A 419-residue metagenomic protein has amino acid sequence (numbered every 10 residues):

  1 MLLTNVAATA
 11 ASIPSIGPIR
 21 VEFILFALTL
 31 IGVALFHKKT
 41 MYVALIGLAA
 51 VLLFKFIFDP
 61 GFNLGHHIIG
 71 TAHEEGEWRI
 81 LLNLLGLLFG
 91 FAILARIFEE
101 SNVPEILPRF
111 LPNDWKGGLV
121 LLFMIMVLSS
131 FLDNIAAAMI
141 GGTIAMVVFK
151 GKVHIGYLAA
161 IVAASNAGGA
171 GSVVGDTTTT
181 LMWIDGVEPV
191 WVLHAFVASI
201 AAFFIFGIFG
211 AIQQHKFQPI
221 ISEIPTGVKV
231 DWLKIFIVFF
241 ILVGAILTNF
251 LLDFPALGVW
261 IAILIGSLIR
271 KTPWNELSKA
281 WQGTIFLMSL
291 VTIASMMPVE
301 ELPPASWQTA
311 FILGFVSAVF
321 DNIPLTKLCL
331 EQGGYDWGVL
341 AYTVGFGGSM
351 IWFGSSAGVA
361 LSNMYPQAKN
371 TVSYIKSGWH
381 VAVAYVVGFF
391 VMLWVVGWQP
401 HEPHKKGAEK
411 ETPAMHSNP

Functional and structural regions predicted by a protein language model:
M1-S12, G61-A72, L302-P303, G378-W379 (+1 more regions): Low-complexity, proline/glycine-enriched hydrophobic segments characteristic of transmembrane helices
A11-P18, L35-H37, L64-N83, P112 (+6 more regions): Interfacial loop-to-helix junctions that mark the boundaries of transmembrane helices in multi-pass membrane
G17-E22, I80-L84, F110-F123, F149-A159 (+3 more regions): Membrane-interfacial loop-to-helix junctions in multi-pass transporters
I19-L30, H37-N63, L81-I93, K234-L242 (+2 more regions): Hydrophobic mid-bilayer segments of alpha-helices in multi-pass membrane transport proteins, especially secondary
F91-R96, M124-A137, A164-S172, A198-G210 (+1 more regions): Helix-loop-helix module between adjacent transmembrane segments
E100-V103, G151-I155, A159, G171-S172 (+3 more regions): Juxtamembrane and boundary regions of transmembrane helices in multi-pass small-molecule transporters and channels
G117-A170, L181-D185, K327-Y342, Q367 (+2 more regions): Hydrophobic transmembrane alpha-helices that form the pore/transport pathway of multi-pass ion and small-solute
V238-Y335, E411-P419: Transmembrane helical segments that form the transport core of multi-pass membrane transport proteins
